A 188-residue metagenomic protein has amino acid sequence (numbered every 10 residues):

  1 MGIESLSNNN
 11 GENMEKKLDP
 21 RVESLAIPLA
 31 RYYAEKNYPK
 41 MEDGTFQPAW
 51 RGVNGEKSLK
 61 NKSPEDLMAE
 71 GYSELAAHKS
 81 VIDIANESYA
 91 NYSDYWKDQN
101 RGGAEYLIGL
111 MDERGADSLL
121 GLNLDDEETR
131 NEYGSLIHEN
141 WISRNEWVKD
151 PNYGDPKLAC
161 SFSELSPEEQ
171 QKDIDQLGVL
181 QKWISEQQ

Functional and structural regions predicted by a protein language model:
G2-E4: Classical Sec-dependent N-terminal signal peptides that target proteins to the secretory pathway
L6, N10-Q188: Alpha-helical propensity feature that highlights long, continuous alpha-helices across diverse contexts
